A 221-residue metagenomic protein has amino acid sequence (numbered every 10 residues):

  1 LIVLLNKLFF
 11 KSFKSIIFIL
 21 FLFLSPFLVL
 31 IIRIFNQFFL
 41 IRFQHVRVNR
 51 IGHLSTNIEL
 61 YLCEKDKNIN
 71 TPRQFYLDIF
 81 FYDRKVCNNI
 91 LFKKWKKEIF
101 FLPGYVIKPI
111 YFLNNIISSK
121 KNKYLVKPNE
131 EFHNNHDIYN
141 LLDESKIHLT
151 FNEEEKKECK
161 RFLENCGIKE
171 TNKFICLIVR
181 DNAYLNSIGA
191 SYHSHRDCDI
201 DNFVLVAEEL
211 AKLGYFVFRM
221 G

Functional and structural regions predicted by a protein language model:
L1-G221: N-terminal targeting/anchoring "stem" of glycan-biosynthesis enzymes
